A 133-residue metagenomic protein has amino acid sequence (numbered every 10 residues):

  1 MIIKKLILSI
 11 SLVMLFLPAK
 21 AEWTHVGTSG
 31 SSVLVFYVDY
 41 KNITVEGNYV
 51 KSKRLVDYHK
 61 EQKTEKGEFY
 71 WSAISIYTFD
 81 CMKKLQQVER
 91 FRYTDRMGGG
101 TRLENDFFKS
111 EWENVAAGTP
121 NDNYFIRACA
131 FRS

Functional and structural regions predicted by a protein language model:
M1-I2, L17: Short, low-complexity interaction segments enriched in Ser/Thr/Pro/Gly
I3-S9: Sec-dependent signal peptide recognition, specifically the positively charged N-region followed immediately by
S9-I10, H59: Intrinsically disordered, low-complexity segments enriched in polar/charged small residues
S11-A19: Hydrophobic h-region of N-terminal signal peptides that target proteins for export in Gram-negative bacteria
A19-I74, T78-S133: N-terminal secretory-pathway/extracellular module detecting exported/lumenal segments and adjacent signal-anchor/first
